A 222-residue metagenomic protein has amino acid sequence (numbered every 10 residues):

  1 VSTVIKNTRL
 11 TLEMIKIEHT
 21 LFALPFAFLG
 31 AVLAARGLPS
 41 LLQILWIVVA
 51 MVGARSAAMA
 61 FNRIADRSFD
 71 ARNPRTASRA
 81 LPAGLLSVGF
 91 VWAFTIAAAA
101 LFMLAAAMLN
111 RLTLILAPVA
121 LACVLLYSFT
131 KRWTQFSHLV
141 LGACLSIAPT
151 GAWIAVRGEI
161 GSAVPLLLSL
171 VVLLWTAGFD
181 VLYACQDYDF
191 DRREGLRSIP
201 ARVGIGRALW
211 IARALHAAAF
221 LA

Functional and structural regions predicted by a protein language model:
V1-I5: Short, membrane-interfacial amphipathic segments enriched in basic
T8, L12-M14, V49, S56 (+1 more regions): Intramembrane alpha-helical segments
K16-L33, C144-S146: The first (N-terminal) embedded transmembrane alpha-helix
F26, A54, A58, L101-F102 (+3 more regions): Alpha-helical transmembrane segments of multipass membrane proteins
V32-V49, L112-V124, H138-E194, R202-A219: Functional transmembrane core segments of multi-pass inner-membrane proteins
I44-M51, R67-P118, R193-A222: Multi-pass membrane catalytic core of lipid/isoprenoid biosynthesis enzymes
A54-F69: Juxtamembrane transmembrane-helix boundary signature
